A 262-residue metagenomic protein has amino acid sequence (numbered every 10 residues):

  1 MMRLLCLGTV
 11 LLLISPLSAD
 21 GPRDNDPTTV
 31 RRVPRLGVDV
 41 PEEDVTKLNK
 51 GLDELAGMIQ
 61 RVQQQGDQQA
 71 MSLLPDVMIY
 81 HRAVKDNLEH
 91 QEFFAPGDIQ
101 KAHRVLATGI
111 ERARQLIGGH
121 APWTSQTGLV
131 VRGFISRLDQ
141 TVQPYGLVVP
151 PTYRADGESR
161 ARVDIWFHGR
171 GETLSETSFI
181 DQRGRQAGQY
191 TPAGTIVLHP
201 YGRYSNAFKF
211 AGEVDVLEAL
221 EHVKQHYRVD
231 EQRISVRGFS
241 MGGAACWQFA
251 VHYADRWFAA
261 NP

Functional and structural regions predicted by a protein language model:
L5-P16: Bacterial N-terminal signal peptides
D20-V38, H90-A161: A domain-start/cap signature at the N-terminus of enzymes
G21-V77: Amphipathic, heptad-repeat alpha-helical segments
E42-N49, M71, P75, P96 (+4 more regions): Soluble non-cytosolic domains of exported or imported proteins
K47-E54, R61, D76-A83, K101-T108 (+1 more regions): Charged, amphipathic alpha-helical oligomerization/scaffolding segments
A70-A95: Amphipathic, non-membrane alpha-helical rod segments
R132, Q232-P262: Primarily recognizes the serine-hydrolase "nucleophile elbow" in alpha/beta-hydrolase and SGNH/GDSL folds
E158-Y227, F258: Active-site machinery of serine-nucleophile hydrolases
